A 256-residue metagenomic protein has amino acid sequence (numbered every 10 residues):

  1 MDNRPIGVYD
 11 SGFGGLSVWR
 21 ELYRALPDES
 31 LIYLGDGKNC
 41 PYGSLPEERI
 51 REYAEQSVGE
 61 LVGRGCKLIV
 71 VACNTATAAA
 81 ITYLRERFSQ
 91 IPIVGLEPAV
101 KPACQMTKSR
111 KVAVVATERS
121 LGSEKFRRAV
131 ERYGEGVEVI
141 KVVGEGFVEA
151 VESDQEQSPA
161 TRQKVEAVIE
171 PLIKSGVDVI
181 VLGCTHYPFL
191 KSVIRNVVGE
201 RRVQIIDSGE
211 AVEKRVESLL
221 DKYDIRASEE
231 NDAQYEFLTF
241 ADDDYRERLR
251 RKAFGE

Functional and structural regions predicted by a protein language model:
M1-E256: Non-catalytic structural scaffold of enzyme domains
